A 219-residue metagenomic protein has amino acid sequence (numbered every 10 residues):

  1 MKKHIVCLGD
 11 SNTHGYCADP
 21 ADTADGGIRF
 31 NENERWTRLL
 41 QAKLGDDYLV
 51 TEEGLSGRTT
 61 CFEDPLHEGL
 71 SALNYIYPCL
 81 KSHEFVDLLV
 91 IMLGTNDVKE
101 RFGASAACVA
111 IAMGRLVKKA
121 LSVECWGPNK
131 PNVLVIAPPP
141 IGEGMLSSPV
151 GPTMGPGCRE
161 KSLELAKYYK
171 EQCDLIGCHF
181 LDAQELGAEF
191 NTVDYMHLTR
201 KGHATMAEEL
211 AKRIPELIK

Functional and structural regions predicted by a protein language model:
M1-G54, C61-L66, P78-K81, L89 (+1 more regions): Serine-esterase "nucleophile elbow" of acetyl-processing enzymes
G15, R58-T60, E143, F190: Generic structural signal for helix capping and beta-alpha/helix-loop junctions
R35-T37, Q41, T59-C61, C173 (+2 more regions): Generic hydrophobic/packing signal
D46, G69-K219: Alpha-helical cap/lid subdomain in secreted, periplasmic, or secretory-pathway luminal O-acyl-processing enzymes
G54-S56, L186: Residue-level "edge-of-site" marker
R58-F62, V98-E100: Short active-site-adjacent helix-start/loop capping segments
